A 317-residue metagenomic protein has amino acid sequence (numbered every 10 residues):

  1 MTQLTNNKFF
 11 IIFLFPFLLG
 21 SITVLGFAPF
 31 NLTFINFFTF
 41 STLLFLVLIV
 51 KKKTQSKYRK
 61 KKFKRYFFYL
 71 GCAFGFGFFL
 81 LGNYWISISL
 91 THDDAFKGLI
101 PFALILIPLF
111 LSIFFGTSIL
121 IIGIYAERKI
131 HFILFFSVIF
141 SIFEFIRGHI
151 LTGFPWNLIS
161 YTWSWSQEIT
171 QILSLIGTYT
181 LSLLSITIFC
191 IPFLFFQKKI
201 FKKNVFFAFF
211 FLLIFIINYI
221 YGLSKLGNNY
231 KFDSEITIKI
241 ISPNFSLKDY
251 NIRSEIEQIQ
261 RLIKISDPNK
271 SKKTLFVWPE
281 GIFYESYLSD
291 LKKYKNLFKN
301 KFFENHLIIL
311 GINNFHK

Functional and structural regions predicted by a protein language model:
T2-G227, N300: Membrane-embedded alpha-helical bundles of multi-pass enzymes that act on lipidic or dolichyl-linked glycan substrates
G222-K317: Soluble catalytic regions of membrane-associated enzymes that act on cell-envelope and secretory-pathway components
